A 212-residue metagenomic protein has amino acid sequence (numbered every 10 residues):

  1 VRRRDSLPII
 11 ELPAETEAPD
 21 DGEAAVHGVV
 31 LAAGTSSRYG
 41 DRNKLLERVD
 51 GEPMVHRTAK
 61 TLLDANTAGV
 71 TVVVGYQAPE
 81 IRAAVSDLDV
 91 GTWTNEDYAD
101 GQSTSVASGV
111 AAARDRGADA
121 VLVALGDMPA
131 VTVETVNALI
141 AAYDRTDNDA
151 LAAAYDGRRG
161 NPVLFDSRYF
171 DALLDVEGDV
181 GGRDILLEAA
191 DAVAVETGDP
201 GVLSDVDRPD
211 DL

Functional and structural regions predicted by a protein language model:
R2-D41: N-terminal nucleotide-binding beta1-loop-alpha1 segment
R2-R3, P8, R57-A120: Conserved N-terminal catalytic core of the sugar/cofactor nucleotidyltransferase
V26-H27, A68, D119, D149: Conserved acidic residues
G28-V30, T71-V72, L122-V123, A152: Structural beta-sheet core signal
L45-T58: Short catalytic helix/loop segments, enriched in acidic residues and glycine and frequently bearing histidine
I81, W93-N95, A99-F165, D171-L174: Conserved beta-loop-beta/alpha segment of the NTase-like Rossmann-fold superfamily that binds/positions NTPs
A150-P209: Phosphate-binding/catalytic loops
